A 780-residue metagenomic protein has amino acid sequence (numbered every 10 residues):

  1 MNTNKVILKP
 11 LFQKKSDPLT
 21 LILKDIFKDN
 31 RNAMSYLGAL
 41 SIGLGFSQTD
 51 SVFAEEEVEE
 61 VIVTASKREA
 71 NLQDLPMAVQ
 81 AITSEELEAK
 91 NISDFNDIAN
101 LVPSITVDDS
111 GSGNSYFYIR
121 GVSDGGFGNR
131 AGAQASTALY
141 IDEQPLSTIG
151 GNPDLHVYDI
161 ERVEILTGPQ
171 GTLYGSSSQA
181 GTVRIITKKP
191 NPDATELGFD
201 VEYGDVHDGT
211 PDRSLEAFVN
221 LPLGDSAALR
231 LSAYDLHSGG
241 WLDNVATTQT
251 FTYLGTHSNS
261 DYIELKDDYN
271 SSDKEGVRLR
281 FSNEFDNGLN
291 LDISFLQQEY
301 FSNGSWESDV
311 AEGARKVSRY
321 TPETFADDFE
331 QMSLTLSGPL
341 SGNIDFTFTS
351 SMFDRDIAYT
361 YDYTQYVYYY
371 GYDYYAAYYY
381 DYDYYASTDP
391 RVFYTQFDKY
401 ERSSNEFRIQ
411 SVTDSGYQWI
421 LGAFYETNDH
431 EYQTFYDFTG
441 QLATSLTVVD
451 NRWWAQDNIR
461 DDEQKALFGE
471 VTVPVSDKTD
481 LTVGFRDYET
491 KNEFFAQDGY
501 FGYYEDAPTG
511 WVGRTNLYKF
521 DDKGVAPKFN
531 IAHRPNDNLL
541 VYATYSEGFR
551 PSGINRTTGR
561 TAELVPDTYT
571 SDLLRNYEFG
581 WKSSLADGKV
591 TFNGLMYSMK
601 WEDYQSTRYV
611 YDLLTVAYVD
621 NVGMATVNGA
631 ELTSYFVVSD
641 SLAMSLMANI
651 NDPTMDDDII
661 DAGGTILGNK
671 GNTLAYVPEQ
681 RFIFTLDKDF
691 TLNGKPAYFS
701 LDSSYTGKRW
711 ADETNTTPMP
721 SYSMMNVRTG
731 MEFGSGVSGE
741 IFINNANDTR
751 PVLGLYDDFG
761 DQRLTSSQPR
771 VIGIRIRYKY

Functional and structural regions predicted by a protein language model:
F95, Y116-Y118, Y140, P153 (+3 more regions): N-terminal periplasmic accessory domains that precede and gate Gram-negative outer-membrane beta-barrel machines
N129-R130, S136-T137, D142-P169, A217: Short acidic/polar hinge/loop motifs at secondary-structure boundaries that mediate gating or recognition
H207-N303, D328-M332, E401-N405, I409-E426 (+4 more regions): Transmembrane beta-barrel wall of Gram-negative outer-membrane proteins
E216, T335-S341, D345-Y363, R534 (+5 more regions): Membrane-embedded beta-barrel scaffold of Gram-negative outer-membrane proteins
N259-I420, E426-N428, T591-N593: Outer-membrane beta-barrel domain signature, strongest for Gram-negative TonB-dependent receptors and also present
S282-N287, I409-V412, F424-E426, N458-M599 (+3 more regions): Structural signature of Gram-negative outer-membrane beta-barrels, strongest in the C-terminal barrel of TonB-dependent
I420, D477-L481, S598-K600, D620-D712 (+1 more regions): Gram-negative outer-membrane beta-barrel transporters
K600, S704-D712, M731-Y780: C-terminal beta-signal and adjacent terminal beta-strands/loops of Gram-negative outer-membrane beta-barrel proteins
